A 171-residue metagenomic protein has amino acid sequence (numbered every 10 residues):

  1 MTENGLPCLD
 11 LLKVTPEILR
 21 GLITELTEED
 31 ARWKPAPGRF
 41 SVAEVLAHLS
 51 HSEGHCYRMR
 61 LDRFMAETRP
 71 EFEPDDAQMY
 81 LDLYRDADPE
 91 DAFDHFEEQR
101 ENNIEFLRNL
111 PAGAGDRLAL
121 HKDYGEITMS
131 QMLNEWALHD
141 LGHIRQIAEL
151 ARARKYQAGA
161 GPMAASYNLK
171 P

Functional and structural regions predicted by a protein language model:
M1-E29, S52-R63: Alpha-helical bundle segments that constitute or directly flank the non-heme di-iron/ferroxidase center
M1-G5, D82-P89, K122-M129: A short, mixed-charge helix-start or loop-turn motif at secondary-structure junctions
G5-K13, R39, A43, P89-F93 (+1 more regions): Amphipathic, non-membrane alpha-helical segments in soluble helical-bundle scaffolds
P7-L11, L22-E25, E67-T68, Y80-R85 (+2 more regions): Short acidic/polar alpha-helix capping motifs at helix-coil junctions
T15, Q78-R117, Q131-W136, I144-Q146: Acidic/histidine-rich alpha-helical segments that form the ligand environment of transition-metal centers
I18-E25, E29, R60, F106-G113 (+2 more regions): Amphipathic, soluble alpha-helical interaction motifs
R32-D75, L118-P171: Short, contiguous alpha-helical
